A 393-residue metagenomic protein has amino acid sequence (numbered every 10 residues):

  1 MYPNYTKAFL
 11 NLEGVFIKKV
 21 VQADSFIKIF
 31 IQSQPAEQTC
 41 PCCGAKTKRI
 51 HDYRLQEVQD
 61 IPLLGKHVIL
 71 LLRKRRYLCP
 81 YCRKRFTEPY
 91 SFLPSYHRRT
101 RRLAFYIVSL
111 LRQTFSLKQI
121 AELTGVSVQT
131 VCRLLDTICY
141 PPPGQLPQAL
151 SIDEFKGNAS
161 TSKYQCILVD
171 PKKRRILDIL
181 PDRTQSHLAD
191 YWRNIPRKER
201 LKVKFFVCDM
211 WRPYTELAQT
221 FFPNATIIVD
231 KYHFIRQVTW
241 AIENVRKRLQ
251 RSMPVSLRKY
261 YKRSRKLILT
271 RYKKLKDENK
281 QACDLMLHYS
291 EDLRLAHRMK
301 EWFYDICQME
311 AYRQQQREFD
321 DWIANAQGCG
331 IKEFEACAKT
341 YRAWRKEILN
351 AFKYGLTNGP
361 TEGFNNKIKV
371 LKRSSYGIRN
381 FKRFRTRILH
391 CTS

Functional and structural regions predicted by a protein language model:
M1-K84, P89-Y90: Short, conserved DNA-binding cores of transcription-related domains
S33, E37, C42, L135 (+7 more regions): Acidic/histidine-rich catalytic cores and adjacent linkers of DNA breakage/strand-transfer/modification proteins
G44, V58-T161, R200-V203, I348-L349: Short, positively charged, Gly/Tyr-enriched micro-motifs that form contact patches at catalytic or ligand/partner
T47, S127, I138-P142, M210 (+3 more regions): The DNA-recognition helices of helix-turn-helix-type DNA-binding domains
Y96-I107, D178, Q327-C329, A336: Acidic, glycine-enriched active-site microenvironments
Y96-R98, I176-E199, F205: Active-site beta-loop-alpha junctions of metal-dependent nucleic acid enzymes, especially the RNase H-like/DDE
S162-I167: Short glycine-rich loop/turn motifs
F234-V255: Short alpha-helix plus adjacent loop in nuclease-associated cores
